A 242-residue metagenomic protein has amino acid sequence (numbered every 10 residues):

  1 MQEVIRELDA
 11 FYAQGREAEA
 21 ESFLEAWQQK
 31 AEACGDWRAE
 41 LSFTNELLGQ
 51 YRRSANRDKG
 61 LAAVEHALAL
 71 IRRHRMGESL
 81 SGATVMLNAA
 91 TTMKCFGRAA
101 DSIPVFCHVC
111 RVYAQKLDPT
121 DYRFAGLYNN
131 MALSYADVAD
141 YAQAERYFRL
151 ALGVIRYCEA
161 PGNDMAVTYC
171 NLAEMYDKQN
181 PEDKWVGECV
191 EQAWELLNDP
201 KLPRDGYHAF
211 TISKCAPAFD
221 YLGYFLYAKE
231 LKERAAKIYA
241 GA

Functional and structural regions predicted by a protein language model:
Q2-Q29, A33, G49, R53: Alpha-helical segment of the N-proximal tetratricopeptide repeat
R6-A13, S42-R53, L80-C95, Y122-D137 (+2 more regions): Conserved alpha-helical positions within TPR/SEL1-like repeat arrays
Q14, A33-D36, R73-G77, Q115-P119 (+3 more regions): Short coil/turn linkers that connect adjacent helices within long alpha-helical scaffolds, especially alpha-solenoid
R16, D36, N56, R98 (+3 more regions): Residues in the short coil linking paired helices within alpha-helical repeat scaffolds
E25-K30, L68-R73, C110-Q115, L152-Y157 (+2 more regions): Amphipathic alpha-helical segments of tetratricopeptide repeats
A33, A39-L41, R75, G82 (+6 more regions): Residues that mark the junctions of alpha-helical repeat units in TPR/alpha-solenoid scaffolds
